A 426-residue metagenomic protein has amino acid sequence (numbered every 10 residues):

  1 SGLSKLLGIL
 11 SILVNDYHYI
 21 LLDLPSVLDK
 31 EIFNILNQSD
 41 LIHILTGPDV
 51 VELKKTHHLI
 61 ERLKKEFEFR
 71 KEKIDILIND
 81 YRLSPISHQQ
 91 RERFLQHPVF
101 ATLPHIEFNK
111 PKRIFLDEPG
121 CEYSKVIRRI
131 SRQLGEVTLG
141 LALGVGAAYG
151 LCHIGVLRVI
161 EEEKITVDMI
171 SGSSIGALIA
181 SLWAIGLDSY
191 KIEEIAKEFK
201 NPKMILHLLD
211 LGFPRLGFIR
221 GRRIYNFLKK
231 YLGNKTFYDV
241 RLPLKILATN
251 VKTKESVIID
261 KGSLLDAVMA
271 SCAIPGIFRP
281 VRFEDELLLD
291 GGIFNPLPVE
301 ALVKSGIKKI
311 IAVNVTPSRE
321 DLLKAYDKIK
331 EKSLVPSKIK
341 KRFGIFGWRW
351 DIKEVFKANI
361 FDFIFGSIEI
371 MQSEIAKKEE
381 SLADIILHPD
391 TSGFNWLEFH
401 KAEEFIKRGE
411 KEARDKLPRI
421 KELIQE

Functional and structural regions predicted by a protein language model:
S1-N15, G217, G221, Y238 (+1 more regions): P-loop/Walker-type NTP enzyme "switch/lid" segment
L3-H97, I311: Conserved catalytic-core segment of NTP-binding enzymes
L21-L22, A142-L143, L288-D290: Short hydrophobic beta-strand that contains or immediately precedes a catalytic carboxylate
N79-Y81, P85, E92-Q96, T102-S124 (+6 more regions): Non-catalytic peripheral regions of patatin-like phospholipases
S124-I170: Helix-rich "cap/lid" substructures immediately adjacent to catalytic or cofactor-binding pockets
H153, A177, N295: Catalytic nucleophile loop
G155-K164, I185-K191, G262-L265: A glycine- and small-aliphatic-rich helix-loop capping segment at beta-alpha/alpha-beta transitions that lines
T166-I185: Catalytic nucleophile loop
